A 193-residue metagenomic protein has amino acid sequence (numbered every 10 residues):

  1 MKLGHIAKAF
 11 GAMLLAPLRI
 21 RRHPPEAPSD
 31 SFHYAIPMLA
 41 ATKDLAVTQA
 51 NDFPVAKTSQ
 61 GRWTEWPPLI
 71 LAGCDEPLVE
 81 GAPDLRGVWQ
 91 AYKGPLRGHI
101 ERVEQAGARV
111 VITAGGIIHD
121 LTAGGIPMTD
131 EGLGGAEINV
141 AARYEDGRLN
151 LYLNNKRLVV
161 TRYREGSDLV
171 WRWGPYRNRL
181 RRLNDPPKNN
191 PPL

Functional and structural regions predicted by a protein language model:
K2-H99, Q105, L183-L193: Amphipathic/hydrophobic helical signal segments and adjacent flexible N-terminal regions that mediate secretion
G11, P95-E137: N-terminal glycine/threonine-rich, aromatic-flanked beta-hairpin/loop signature
L85, R102-V110, T122-M128, R143-R148 (+2 more regions): Short, solvent-exposed coil/turn segments at beta-strand boundaries
P95-L96, L133-A136, Y144, N154-N155 (+1 more regions): Short solvent-exposed loop/turn micro-motifs enriched in small/polar/acidic residues
G98-E101, I117-H119, I138-V140, R157-T161 (+1 more regions): A structural detector for short beta-strand units
T113-A114, L153-N155, R162, W173: Residue-level recognition of conserved beta-strand positions in structured domain cores
I138, L149-N150: Mid-chain, well-packed structural core segment of small domains
D168-P175: Short, exposed beta-strand-loop hairpins at the edges of beta-sheets in extracellular/periplasmic proteins
